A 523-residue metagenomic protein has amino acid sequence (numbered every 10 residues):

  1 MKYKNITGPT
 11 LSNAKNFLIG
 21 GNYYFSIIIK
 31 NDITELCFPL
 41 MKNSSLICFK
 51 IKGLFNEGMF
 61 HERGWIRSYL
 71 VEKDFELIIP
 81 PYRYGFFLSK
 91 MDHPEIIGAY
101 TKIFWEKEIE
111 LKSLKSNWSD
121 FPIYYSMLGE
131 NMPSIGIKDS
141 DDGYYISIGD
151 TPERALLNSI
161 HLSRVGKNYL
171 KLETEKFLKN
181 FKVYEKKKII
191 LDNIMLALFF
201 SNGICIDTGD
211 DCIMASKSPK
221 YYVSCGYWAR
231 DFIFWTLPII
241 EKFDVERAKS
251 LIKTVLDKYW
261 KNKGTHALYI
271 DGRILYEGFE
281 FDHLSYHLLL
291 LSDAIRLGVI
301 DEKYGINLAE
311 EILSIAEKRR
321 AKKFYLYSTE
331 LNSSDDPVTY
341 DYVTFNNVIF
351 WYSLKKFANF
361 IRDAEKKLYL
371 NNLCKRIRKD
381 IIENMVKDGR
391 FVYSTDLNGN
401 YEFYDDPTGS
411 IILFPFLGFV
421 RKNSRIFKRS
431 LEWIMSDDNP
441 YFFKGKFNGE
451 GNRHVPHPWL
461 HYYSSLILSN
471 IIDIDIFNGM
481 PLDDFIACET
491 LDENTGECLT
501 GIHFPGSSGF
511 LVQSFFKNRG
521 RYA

Functional and structural regions predicted by a protein language model:
M1-F60: Beta-strand-rich N-terminal accessory domains
K2-S26, S224-Y227, E277-L297, Y401-R421 (+1 more regions): C-terminal capping/lid segments that line or modulate ligand- or cofactor-binding pockets
H61-W65, L70-S224, A523: Acidic/polar, glycine-enriched structural segments that form the non-catalytic walls/loops of the carbohydrate-binding
I148, P152-N158, Y221, A267-Y286 (+2 more regions): The feature captures the catalytic groove of carbohydrate-active enzymes
F181-K187, I240-I252, A294-E310, A358-N372 (+3 more regions): Structural helix-adjacent loops and short alpha-helical linkers that scaffold large soluble proteins
F199-Y222, K258-L275, E317-T339, D380-Y401 (+2 more regions): Glycine- and aromatic-rich loop/turn segments at beta-sheet edges
Y222-K322, N347, I502-Y522: Aromatic-rich carbohydrate-recognition surfaces in CAZymes
A229, E311-L313, E317, A321-K322 (+3 more regions): Extended ligand-binding clefts on enzyme/binding-domain cores
